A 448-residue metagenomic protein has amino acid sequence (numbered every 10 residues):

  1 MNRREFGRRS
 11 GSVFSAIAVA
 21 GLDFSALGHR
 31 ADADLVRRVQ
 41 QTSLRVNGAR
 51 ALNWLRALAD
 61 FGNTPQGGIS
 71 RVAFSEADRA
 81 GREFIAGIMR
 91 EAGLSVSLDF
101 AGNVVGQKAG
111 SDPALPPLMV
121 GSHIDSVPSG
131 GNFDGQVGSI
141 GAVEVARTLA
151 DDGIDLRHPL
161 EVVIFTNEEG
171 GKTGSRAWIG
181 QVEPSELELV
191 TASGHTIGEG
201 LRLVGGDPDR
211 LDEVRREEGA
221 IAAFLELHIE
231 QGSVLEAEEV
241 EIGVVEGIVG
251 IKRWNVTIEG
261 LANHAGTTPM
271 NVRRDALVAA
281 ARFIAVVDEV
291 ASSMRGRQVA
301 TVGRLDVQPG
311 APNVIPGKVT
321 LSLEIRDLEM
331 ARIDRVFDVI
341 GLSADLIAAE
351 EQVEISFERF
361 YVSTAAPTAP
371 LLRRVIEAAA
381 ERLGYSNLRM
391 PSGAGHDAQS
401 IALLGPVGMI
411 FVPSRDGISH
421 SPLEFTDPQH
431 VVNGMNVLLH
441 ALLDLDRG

Functional and structural regions predicted by a protein language model:
E5-H29: N-terminal export signals
H29-I69, A109, V314-I315: N-terminal hydrophobic or amphipathic helices/low-complexity stretches enriched in small/hydrophobic/Pro/Gly
S43, F61-T64, G121-S122, N387-V437: Zn-dependent metallopeptidase/amidohydrolase metal-coordination segment
N63-A109: A non-catalytic alpha/beta surface segment that caps or lines the substrate-entry region of metallo-dependent hydrolase
A73-F74, T301-G310, S322-L328, E354-R373: A short beta-alpha structural unit
V120, S129-E168, K252-I258, P269-V290 (+2 more regions): Alpha-helical metal-binding/catalytic segments enriched in His/Glu/Asp
G170-G171, R176, G180-M330: Midchain, well-structured core segments that form catalytic/ion-binding scaffolds
E246, H264, T268-M294, F337-V339 (+1 more regions): His/Asp/Glu-rich mid-to-C-terminal helical/loop segments that flank catalytic regions of hydrolases
